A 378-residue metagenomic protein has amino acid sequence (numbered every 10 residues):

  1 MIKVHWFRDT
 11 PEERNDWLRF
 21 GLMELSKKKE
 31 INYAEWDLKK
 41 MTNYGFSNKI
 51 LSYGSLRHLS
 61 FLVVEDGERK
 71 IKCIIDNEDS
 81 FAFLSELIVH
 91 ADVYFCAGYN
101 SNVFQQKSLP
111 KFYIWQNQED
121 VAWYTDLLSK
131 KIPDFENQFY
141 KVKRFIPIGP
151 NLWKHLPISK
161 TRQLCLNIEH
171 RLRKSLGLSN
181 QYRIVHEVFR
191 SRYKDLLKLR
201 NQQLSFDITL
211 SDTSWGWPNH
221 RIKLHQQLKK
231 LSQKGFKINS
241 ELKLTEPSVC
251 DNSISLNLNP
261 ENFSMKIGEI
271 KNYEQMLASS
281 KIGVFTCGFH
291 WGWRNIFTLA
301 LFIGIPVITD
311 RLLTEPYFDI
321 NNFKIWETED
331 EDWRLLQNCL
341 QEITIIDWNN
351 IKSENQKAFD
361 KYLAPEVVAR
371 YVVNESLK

Functional and structural regions predicted by a protein language model:
M1, L377-K378: Short, Lys/Arg-enriched, disordered terminal segments
I2-V63, G67-W291, D310-I320, P365: Nucleotide-sugar donor-binding catalytic core of glycosyltransferases
N259-N262, I270-L377: Catalytic binding pocket for nucleotide-activated donors in carbohydrate/polymer assembly enzymes
